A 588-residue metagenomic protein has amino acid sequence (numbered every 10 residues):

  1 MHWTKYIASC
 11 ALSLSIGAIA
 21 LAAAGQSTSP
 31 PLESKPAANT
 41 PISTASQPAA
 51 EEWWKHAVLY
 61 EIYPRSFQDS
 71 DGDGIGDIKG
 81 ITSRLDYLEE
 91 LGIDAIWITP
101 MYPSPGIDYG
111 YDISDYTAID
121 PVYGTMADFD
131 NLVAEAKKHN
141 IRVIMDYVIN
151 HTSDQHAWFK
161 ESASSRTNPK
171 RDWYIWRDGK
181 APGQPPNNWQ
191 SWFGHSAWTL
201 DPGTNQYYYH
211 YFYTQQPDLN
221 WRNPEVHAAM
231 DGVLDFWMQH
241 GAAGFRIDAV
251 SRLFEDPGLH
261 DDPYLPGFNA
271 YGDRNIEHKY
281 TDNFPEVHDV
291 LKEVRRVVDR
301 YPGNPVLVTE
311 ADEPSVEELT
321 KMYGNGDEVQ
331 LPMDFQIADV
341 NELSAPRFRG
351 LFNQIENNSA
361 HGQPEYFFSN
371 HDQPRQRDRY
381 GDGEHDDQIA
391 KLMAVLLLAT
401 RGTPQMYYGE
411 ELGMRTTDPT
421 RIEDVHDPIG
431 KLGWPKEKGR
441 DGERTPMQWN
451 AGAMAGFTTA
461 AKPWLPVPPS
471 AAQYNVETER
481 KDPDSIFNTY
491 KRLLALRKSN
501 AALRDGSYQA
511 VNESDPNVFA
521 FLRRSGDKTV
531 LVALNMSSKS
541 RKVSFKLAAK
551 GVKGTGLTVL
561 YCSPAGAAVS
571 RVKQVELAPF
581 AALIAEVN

Functional and structural regions predicted by a protein language model:
M1-A11: Bacterial N-terminal signal peptides that target proteins for export
S9-A20: Bacterial N-terminal signal peptides
Q26-D235, Q239, R252-P314, M447: Acidic/aromatic-lined carbohydrate-recognition and catalytic surfaces of CAZymes acting on diverse glycans
W54, G258, D262-Y280, D289-N304 (+6 more regions): Loop/helix patches that line or flank the sugar-binding groove of alpha-linked glycan CAZymes
K160-Q206, V340, A345-N358, G433-P468: Core domains of carbohydrate- and sulfate-ester-processing enzymes
L547-P564: Solvent-exposed beta-hairpin/edge-strand motifs
V569-N588: C-terminal beta-strand-rich structural cap/linker in extracellular carbohydrate-active enzymes
